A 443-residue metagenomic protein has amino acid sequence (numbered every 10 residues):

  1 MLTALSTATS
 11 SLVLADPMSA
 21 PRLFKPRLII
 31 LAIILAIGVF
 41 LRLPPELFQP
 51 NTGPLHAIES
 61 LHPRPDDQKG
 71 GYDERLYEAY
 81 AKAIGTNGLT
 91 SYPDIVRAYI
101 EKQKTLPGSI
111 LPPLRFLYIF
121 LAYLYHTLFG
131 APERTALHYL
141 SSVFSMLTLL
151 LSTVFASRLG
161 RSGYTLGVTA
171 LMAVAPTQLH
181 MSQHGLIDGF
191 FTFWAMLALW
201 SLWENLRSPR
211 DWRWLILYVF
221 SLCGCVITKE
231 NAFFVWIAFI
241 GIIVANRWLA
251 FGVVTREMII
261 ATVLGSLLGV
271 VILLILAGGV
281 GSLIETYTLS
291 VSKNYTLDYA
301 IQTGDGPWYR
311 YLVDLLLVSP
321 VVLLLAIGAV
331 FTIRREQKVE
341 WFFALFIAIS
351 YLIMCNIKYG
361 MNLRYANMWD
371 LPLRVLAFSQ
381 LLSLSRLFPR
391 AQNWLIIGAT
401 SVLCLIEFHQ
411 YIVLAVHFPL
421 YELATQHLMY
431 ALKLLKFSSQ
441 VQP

Functional and structural regions predicted by a protein language model:
S10, V244, L317-E340, A344: Hydrophobic, aromatic-rich transmembrane alpha-helices and their immediate juxtamembrane boundary segments
L12-A15, R158-L159, A198-L215, C225 (+3 more regions): Membrane-interface transmembrane helices that cradle and orient dolichyl/undecaprenyl
R27-E74, G88, L264-G281, L403-H409: Transmembrane signal-anchor helices characteristic of membrane glycosylation enzymes that use polyprenol
T135, S152-V174, F193, I397: Transmembrane-helix signature of polytopic, membrane-embedded enzymes that assemble or transfer cell-envelope glycans
A136-G160, L197, S201: Transmembrane-helix motifs of polytopic, lipid-linked glycan transferases
H138-S141, T177-F191, N362: Short acidic/glycine- and proline-prone juxtamembrane loop motifs at membrane-interface regions of multi-pass membrane
L217-L222, A238-I240, T262-L267, R334-Y359 (+4 more regions): Transmembrane alpha-helix segments characteristic of polytopic inner-membrane glycan-assembly/cell-envelope
I396-P443: Membrane-embedded, lumen/periplasm-facing catalytic core of multi-pass transferases that use lipid-linked donors
